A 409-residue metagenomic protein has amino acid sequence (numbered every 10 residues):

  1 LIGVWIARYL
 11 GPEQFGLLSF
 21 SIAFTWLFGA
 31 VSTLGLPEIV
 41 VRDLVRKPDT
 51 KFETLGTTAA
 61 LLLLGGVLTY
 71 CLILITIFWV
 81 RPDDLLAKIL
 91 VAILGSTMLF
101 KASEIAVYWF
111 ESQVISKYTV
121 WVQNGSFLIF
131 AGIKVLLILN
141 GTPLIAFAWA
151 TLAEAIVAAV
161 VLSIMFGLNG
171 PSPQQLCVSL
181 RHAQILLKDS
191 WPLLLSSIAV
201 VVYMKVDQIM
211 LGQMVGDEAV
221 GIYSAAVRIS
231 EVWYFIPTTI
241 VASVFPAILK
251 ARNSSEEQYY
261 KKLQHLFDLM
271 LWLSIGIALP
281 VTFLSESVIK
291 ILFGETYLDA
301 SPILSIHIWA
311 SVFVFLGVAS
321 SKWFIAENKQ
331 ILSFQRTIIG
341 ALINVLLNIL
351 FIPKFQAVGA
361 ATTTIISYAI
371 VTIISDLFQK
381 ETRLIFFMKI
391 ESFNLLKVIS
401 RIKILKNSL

Functional and structural regions predicted by a protein language model:
L1, S21, W26-I77, I89-L90 (+2 more regions): Membrane-water interface segments that mark the loop-to-transmembrane alpha-helix transition
L1-P37, S126-A131, T151, A155 (+3 more regions): Signature of the first transmembrane helix
G3, S32-D49, S112, G170-P171 (+3 more regions): Helix-loop junctions and terminal segments of transmembrane helices in multi-pass membrane transport/translocation
P12, I77-L94, D217, E257 (+1 more regions): Interfacial segments at transmembrane-helix termini and the short loops linking adjacent helices
D43-R46, L99-Q123, I145, I308-R336: Membrane-interface junctions at transmembrane-helix termini in multi-pass inner-membrane proteins
V91-G95, W121-L168, I339-I343, A357-K380: Hydrophobic alpha-helical transmembrane segments
K117, L144-A148, L162-M204, A247-K261 (+1 more regions): Interhelical loop/hinge segments that connect adjacent transmembrane helices in multipass membrane
S126, F147-L162, F166, S179-L249 (+2 more regions): Transmembrane helical elements of multi-pass membrane transporters/channels
